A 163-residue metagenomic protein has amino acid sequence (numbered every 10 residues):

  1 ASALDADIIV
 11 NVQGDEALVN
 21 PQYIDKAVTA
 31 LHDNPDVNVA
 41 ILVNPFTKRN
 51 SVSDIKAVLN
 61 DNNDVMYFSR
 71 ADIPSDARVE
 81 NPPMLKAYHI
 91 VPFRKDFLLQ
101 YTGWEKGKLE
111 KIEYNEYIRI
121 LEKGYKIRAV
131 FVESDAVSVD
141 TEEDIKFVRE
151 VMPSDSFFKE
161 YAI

Functional and structural regions predicted by a protein language model:
A1-S2: Short, conserved alpha-helix that lines the donor NDP-sugar binding/gating region of sugar-transfer enzymes
A6, N34-V37, Y125: Short, high-confidence coil segments that cap the C-terminus of an alpha-helix and link into the following beta-strand
I9-V10: Short aromatic/hydrophobic "clamp" motif used to bind/position activated sugar donors
G14-E16: Short acidic donor-binding/metal-coordinating loop in glycosyltransferase active sites
V19-G107: Conserved core of the sugar-phosphate nucleotidyltransferase
P82-I163: Conserved alpha/beta core of the MobA/IspD/sugar-nucleotide pyrophosphorylase nucleotidyltransferase superfamily
